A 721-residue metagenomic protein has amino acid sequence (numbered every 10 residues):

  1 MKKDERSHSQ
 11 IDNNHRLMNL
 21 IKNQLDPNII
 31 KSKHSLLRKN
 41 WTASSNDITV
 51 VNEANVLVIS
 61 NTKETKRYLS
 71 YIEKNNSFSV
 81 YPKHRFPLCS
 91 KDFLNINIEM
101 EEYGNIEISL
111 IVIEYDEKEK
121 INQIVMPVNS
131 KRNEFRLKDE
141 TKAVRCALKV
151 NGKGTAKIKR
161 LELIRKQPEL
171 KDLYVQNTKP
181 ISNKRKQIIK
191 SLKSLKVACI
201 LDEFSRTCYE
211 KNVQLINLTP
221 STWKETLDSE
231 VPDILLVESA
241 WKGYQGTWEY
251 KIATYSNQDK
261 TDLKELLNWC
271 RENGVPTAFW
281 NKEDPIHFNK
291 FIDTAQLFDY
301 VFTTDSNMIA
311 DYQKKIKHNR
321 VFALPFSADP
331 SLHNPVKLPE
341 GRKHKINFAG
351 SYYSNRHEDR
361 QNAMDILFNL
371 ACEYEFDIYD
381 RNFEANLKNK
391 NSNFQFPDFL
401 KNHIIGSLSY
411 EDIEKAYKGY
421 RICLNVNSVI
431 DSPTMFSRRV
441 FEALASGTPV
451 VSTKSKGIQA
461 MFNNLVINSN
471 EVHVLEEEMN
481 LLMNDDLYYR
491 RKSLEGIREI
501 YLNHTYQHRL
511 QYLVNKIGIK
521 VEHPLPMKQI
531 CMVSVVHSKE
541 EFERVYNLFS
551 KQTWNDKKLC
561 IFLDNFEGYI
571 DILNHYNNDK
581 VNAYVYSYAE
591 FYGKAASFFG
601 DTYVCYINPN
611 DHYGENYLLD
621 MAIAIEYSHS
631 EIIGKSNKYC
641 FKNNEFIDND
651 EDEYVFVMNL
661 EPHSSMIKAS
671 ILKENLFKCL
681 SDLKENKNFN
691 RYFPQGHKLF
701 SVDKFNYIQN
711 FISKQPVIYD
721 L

Functional and structural regions predicted by a protein language model:
Q10-N177: Extracellular and organelle-lumenal recognition/adhesion modules and their flexible linkers in secreted
N14-L17, T62-Y68, G104, D116-K118 (+9 more regions): N-terminal pre-catalytic "stem/leader" segment of glycosyltransferase-like enzymes
N177-E230, S239-Y250, Y255-D262, T304-I309 (+2 more regions): Nucleotide-sugar donor-binding catalytic core of glycosyltransferases
Y417, L494-E495, E661-P662, L672-L721: C-terminal catalytic/acceptor-binding lobe
L487-I517: A charged, aromatic-enriched C-terminal amphipathic alpha-helix characteristic of glycosyltransferases across folds
N547-D556: Short, acidic, metal-binding catalytic loop of nucleotide-sugar glycosyltransferases
S597, N616-L683: Conserved catalytic core of nucleotide-sugar-dependent glycosyltransferases
F599-H612: Short beta-strand-to-loop acidic/aromatic patch adjacent to the donor-nucleotide binding site
